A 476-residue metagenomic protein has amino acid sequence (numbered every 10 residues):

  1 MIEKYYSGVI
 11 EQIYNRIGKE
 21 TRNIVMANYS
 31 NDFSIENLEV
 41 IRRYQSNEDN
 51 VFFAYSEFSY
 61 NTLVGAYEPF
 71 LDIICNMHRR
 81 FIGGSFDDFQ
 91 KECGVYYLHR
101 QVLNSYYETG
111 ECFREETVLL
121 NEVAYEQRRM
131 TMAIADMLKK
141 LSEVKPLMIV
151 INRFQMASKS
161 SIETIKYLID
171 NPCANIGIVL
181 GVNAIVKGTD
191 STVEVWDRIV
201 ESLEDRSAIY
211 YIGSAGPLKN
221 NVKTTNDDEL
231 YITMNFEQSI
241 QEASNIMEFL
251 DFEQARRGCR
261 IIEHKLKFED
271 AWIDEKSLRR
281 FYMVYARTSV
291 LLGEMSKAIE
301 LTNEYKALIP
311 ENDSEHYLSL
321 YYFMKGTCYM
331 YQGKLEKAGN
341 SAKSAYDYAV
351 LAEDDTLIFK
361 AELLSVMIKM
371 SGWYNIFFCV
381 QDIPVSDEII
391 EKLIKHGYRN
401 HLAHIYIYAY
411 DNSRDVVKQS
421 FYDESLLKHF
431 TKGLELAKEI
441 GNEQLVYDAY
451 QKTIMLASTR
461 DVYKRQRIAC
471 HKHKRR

Functional and structural regions predicted by a protein language model:
M1-N47: Walker A/P-loop-proximal flanking segment of P-loop NTPase domains
F33-S142: Conserved phosphate-binding/catalytic loops and adjacent sensor/switch elements of nucleotide-binding enzymes, spanning
P146-I151, M156-Y211: Sensor-1/coupling segment of RecA-like P-loop NTPase cores
R206-D274, F281, G293: Short secondary-structure boundary elements
Y231, L250-D251, I273-D274, E294 (+9 more regions): Short coil/turn linker motifs that delimit alpha-helical repeat modules in TPR/alpha-solenoid proteins
E237, Q241, K276-R280, H316 (+5 more regions): Residue register of alpha-helical TPR repeats
A243-R256, R287-A298, Y329-A338, K369-I383 (+2 more regions): Short coil/turn connectors between adjacent alpha-helices in alpha-solenoid helical repeat scaffolds
R260-D270, N303-P310, K343-D354, P384-Y398 (+2 more regions): Amphipathic alpha-helical segments of tetratricopeptide repeats
